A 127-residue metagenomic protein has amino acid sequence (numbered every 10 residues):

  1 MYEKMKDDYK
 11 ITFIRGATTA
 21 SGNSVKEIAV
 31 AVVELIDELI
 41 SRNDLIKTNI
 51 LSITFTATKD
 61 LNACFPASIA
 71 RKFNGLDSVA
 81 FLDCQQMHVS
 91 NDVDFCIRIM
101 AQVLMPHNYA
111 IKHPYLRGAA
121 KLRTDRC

Functional and structural regions predicted by a protein language model:
M1-C127: Terminal domain-initiation and capping elements
